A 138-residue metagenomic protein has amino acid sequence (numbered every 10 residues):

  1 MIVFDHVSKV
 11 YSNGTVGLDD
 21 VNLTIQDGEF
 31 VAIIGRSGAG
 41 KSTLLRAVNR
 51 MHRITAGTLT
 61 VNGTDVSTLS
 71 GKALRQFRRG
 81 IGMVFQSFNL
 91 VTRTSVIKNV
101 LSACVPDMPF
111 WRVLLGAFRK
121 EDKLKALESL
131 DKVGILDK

Functional and structural regions predicted by a protein language model:
A32, R75-N89: ABC nucleotide-binding domain signature
I34-R36: The feature captures the beta-strand-to-loop junction immediately N-terminal to the Walker
N49: Helix-to-loop junction immediately C-terminal to a conserved catalytic motif
A56-D65, F77, K132: Conserved ABC transporter NBD signature motif
T64-D65, M108-D137: Conserved ABC ATPase "signature" region
R93-M108: Short coil-to-helix segment of the ABC ATPase nucleotide-binding domain corresponding to the Q-loop/switch region
